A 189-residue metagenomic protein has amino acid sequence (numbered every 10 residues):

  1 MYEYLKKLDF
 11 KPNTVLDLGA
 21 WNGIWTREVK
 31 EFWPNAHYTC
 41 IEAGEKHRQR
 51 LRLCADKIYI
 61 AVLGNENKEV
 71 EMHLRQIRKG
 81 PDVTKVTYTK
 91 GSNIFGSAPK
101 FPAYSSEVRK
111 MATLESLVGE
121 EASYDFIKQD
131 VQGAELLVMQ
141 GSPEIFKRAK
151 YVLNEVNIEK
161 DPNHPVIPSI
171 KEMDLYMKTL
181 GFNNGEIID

Functional and structural regions predicted by a protein language model:
M1-Q76, I158-K160: SAM cofactor-binding core of SAM-dependent methyltransferases, primarily the Rossmann-like beta-alpha-beta module
Y2, G23, M111, L136-M139 (+1 more regions): Structural motif corresponding to alpha-helix initiation and N-cap regions
L5-L8, E115-E120: Short amphipathic alpha-helix with an adjacent loop that forms part of the alpha/beta core around
L16, E28-T39, H47, L117-D189: Conserved acidic-Pro-Pro-aromatic motif
A20, S105-A112, G133, I167-P168: Conserved phosphate-coordination/catalytic loops
L53-C54, S97, G141-S142: Residue-level signal for well-ordered alpha-helical positions
A61, A112, Q129: Cofactor-binding loops of NAD(P)H-dependent oxidoreductases, dominated by short-chain dehydrogenase/reductases
G64-A112: Glycine-rich adenosyl-binding loop in Rossmann-like folds that engage adenosine-containing cofactors
